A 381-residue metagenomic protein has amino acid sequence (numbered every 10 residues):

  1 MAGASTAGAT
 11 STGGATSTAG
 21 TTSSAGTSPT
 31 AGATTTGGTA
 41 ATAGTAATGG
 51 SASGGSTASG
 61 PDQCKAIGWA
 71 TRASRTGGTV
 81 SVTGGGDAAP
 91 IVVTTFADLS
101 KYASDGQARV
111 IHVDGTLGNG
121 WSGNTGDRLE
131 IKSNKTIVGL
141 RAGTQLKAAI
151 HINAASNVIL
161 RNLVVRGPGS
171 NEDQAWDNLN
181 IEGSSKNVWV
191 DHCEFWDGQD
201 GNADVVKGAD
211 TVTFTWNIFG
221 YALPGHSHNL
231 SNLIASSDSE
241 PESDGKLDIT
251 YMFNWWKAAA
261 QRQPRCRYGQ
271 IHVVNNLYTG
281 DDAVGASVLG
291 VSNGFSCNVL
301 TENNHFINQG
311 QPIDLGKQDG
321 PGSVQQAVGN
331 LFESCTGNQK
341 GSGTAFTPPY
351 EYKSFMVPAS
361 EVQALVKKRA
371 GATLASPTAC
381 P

Functional and structural regions predicted by a protein language model:
M1-S59: Ser/Thr-rich, Pro/Gly/Ala-heavy low-complexity intrinsically disordered linkers and tails of secreted extracellular
A58-A70: Boundary/junction segments of secreted and surface-exposed precursor proteins
I67-H112: Acidic Gly/Asp/Thr-rich repetitive segments characteristic of extracellular carbohydrate-active and adhesion proteins
S100-V110, G118-V138, T144-N162, G167-S185: Extracellular beta-strand-rich solenoid/capping regions of secreted or surface-exposed proteins that bind or remodel
G123-G126, K147-A149, E172-E182, D197-V206 (+4 more regions): Extracellular beta-strand/beta-solenoid scaffold signature
N134-A142, S156-G167, S185-Q199, A209-R262 (+3 more regions): Right-handed parallel beta-helix
R265-P381: Extracellular beta-rich repeat passengers
